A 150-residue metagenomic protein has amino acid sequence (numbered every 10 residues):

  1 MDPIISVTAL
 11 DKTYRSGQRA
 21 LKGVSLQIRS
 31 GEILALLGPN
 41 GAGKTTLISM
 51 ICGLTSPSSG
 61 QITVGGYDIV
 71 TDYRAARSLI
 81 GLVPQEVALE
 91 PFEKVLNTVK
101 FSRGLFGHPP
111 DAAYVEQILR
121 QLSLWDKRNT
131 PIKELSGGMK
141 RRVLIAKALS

Functional and structural regions predicted by a protein language model:
M1-V7, D11-G23, S30, A35 (+1 more regions): A short, flexible loop at the N-terminus of ABC-type nucleotide-binding domains that lies
P39-G43: Walker A (P-loop) phosphate-binding loop of ABC-type ATPase nucleotide-binding domains
C52: Helix-to-loop junction immediately C-terminal to a conserved catalytic motif
G60-T71, A75-A76: Conserved ABC transporter NBD signature motif
K100, G104-K127: Conserved ABC ATPase "signature" region
P131-L135: Conserved ABC ATPase signature
I145: Hydrophobic anchor residue at the start of the ABC signature
